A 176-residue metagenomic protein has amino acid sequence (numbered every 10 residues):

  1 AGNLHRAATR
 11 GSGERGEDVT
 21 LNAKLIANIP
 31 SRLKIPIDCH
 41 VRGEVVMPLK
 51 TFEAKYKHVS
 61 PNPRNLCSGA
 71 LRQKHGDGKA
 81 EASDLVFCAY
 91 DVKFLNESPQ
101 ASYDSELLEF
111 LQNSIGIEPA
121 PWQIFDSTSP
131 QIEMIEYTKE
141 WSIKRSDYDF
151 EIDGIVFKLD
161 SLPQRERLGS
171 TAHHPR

Functional and structural regions predicted by a protein language model:
A1-R176: RNA/tRNA-interacting regions in translation and RNA-turnover enzymes
